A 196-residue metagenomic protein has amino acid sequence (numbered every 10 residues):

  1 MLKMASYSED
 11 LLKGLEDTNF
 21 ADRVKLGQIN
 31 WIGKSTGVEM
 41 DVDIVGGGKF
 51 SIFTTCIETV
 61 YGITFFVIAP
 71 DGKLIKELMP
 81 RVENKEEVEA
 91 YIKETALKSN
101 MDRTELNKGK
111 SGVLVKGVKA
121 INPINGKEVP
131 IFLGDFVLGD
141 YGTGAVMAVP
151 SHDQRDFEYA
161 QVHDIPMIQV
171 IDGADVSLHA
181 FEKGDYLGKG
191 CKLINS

Functional and structural regions predicted by a protein language model:
M1-D10, T36-S196: Non-cofactor substrate-recognition interfaces
M1-K25: NTP-dependent nucleotidyl-transfer catalytic core
A21-D43: Catalytic cores of enzymes that engage adenine nucleotides and/or redox cofactors via long glycine-rich, Lys/Arg/His
